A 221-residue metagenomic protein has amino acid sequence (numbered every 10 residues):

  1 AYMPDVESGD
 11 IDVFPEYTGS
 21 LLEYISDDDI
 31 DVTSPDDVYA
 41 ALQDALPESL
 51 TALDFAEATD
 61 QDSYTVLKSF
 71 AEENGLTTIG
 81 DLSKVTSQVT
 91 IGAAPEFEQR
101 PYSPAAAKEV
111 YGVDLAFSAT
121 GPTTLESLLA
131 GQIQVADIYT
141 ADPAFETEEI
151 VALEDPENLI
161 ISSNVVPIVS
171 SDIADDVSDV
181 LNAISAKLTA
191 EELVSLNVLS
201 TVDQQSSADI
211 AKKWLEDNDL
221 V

Functional and structural regions predicted by a protein language model:
A1-Y17: Extracytoplasmic small-molecule ligand-binding "clamshell" domains of the periplasmic binding protein/Venus flytrap
V6-E7, L82, L128-G131: Hydrophobic residues within well-ordered alpha-helices
I11-P15, S87-D155: Ligand-binding pocket segment of bilobal, Venus flytrap-like solute-binding proteins
I25-L53, Q132-V135, A144-E157: Ligand-binding "clamshell"
D28-D29, L67-S69, I91-F97, D114-L115 (+1 more regions): Second-shell loop/turn segments in exported
P35-I91, A186-A190: A conserved helix-loop-strand patch within extracytoplasmic ligand-binding domains of the periplasmic binding
D62-E72, S163-D175: A bilobed periplasmic-binding-protein/Venus flytrap-type ligand-binding module shared by bacterial periplasmic
V110, D176-V221: An extracytoplasmic/periplasmic, membrane-proximal ligand-sensing/linker region
